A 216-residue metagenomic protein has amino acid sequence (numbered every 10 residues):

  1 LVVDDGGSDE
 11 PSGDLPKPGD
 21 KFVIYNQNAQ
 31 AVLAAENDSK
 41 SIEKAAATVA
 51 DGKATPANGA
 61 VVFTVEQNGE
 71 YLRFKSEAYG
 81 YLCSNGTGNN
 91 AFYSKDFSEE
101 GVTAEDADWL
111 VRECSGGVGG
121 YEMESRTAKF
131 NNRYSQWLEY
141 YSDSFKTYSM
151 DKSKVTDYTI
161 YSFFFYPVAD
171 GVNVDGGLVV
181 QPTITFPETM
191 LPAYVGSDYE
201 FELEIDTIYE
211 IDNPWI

Functional and structural regions predicted by a protein language model:
L1-G177: Lectin-like carbohydrate-binding module/patch detector with strong preference for beta-trefoil
K21, Q30, S135, D198-E200 (+1 more regions): Exposed beta-strand and adjacent loop surfaces of beta-rich binding modules that mediate intermolecular recognition
L178-N213: Solvent-exposed, low-complexity, repeat-rich "mucin-like" stalks and linkers
